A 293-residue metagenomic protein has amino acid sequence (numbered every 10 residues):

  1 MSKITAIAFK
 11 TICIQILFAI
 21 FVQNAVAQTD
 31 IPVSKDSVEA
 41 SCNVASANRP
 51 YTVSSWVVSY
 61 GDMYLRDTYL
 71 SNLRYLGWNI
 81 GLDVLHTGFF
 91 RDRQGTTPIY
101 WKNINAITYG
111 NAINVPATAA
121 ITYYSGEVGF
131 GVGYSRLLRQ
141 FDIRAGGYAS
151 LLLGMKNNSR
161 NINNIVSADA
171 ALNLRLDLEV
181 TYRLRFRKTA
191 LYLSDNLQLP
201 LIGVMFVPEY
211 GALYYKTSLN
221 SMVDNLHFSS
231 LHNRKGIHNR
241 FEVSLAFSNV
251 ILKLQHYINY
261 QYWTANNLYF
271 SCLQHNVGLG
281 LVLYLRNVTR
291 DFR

Functional and structural regions predicted by a protein language model:
M1-R49, N287-R293: Cleavable N-terminal export/targeting peptides
Q28-P98: Short glycine/proline- and aromatic-enriched beta-strand/turn motifs that initiate or cap beta-hairpins
N43-Y51, F89-W101, S135-A145, R185-L193 (+2 more regions): Short loop/turn motifs that connect adjacent beta-strands in outer-membrane beta-barrel proteins
S54-D62, W101-N111, A145-M155, V180 (+2 more regions): Transmembrane beta-barrel strands of outer-membrane/channel proteins
R74-D83, A120-V128, F141, V166-L176 (+2 more regions): Residues that define the transmembrane beta-barrel architecture of outer-membrane proteins
I80-D92, G126-R136, G147, L174-Y182 (+3 more regions): Residues on the lipid-exposed face of transmembrane beta-strands in outer-membrane beta-barrel proteins
N163-N249: Outer-membrane beta-barrel transmembrane domain signature
L273-R293: Outer-membrane beta-barrel "beta-signal"
